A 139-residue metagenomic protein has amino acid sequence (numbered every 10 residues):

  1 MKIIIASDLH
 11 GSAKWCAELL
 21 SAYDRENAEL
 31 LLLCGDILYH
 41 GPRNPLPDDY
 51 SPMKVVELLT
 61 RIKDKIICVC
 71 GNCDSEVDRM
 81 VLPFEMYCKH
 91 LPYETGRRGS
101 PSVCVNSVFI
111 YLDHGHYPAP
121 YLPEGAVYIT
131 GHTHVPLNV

Functional and structural regions predicted by a protein language model:
K2-G99, V103-V105: Core catalytic region of metal-dependent phosphoesterases/phosphodiesterases, especially metallo-beta-lactamase-like
E85, R97-R98, C104-V139: Conserved beta-sheet core of the metallophosphoesterase superfamily
